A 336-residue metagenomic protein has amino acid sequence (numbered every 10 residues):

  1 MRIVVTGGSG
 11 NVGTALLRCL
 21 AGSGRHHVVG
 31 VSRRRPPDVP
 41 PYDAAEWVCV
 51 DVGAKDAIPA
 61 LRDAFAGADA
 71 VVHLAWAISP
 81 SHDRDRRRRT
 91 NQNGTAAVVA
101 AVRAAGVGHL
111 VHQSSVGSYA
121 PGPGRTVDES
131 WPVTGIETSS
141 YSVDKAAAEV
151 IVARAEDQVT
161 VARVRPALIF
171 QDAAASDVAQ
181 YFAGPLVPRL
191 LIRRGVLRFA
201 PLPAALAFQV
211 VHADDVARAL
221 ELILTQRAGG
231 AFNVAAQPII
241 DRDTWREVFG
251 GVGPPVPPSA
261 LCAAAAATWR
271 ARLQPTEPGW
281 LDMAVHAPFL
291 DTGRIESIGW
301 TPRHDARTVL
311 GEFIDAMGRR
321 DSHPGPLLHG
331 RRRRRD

Functional and structural regions predicted by a protein language model:
I3-S23: N-terminal Rossmann NAD(P)H-binding glycine-rich loop of SDR-like oxidoreductase domains
Y42-K55: Rossmann-fold cofactor-recognition segment
V52-N93, A101: NAD(P)H-binding glycine-rich loop region in Rossmannoid oxidoreductase-like domains and their noncatalytic homologs
A97-Y141: Conserved Rossmann-fold NAD(P)-dependent oxidoreductase catalytic core, especially the SDR/UDP-sugar
G124-F170: Catalytic helix-loop patch of NAD(P)-dependent Rossmann-fold dehydrogenases
Q158-F208: NAD(P)-dependent short-chain dehydrogenase/reductase
A207, D215-P278, G311-R335: Mid/C-terminal beta-alpha module of Rossmann-like enzyme folds, strongest in SDR-family dehydrogenases/epimerases
A213, D243, R270-P302: Conserved C-terminal active-site "lid" loop/helix of NAD(P)H-dependent oxidoreductases that clamps the redox cofactor
